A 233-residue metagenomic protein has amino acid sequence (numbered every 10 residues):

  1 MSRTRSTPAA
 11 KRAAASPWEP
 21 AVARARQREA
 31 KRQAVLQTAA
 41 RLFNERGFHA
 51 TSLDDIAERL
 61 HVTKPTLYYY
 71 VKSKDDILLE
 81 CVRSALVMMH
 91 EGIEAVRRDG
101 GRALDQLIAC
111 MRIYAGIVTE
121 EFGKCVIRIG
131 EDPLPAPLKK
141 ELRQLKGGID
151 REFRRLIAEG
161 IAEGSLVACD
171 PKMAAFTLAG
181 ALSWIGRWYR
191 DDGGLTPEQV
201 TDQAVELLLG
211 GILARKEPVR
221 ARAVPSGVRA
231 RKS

Functional and structural regions predicted by a protein language model:
M1-A30, K216-S233: N-terminal intrinsically disordered/low-complexity leader segments
T4, I113-G116, A168-R187, Q199-G211: Hydrophobic alpha-helical segments that form the core of small-molecule binding pockets and/or dimer interfaces
A34, T38, L42-D76, E80: Helix-turn-helix
E80, E94-E120, A175-L178, E217-P225: Hydrophobic alpha-helical connector segments
R83-H90: Short, basic, alpha-helical segments at the C-terminal edge of helix-turn-helix-like DNA-binding modules
L104-A109, K140-K146, I161-T177, L195-Q203 (+1 more regions): All-alpha amphipathic helical-bundle segments outside canonical DNA-binding/catalytic cores that form hydrophobic
A115-R155, A162-E163, K172, Y189: Short secondary-structure transition hinges
C125-I129, C169, E217-A221: Short, hydrophobic secondary-structure boundary micro-motifs
